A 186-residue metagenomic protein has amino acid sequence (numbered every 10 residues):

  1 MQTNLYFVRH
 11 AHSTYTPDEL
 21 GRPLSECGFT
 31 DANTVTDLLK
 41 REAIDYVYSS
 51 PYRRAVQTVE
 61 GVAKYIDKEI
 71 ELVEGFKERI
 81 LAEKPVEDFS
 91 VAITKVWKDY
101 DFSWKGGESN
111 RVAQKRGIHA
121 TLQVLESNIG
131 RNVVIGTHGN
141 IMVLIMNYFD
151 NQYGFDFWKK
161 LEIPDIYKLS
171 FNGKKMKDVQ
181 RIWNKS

Functional and structural regions predicted by a protein language model:
Q2, L38-E42, K68-L72, E78-S90 (+2 more regions): Acidic, low-complexity terminal tails and accessory targeting/binding regions of phosphate-metabolizing enzymes
Q2-L72, R111: Active-site-proximal alpha-helix that buttresses catalytic centers in soluble enzyme cores
L5, R131-N140: Generic beta-sheet signal
S13, I141-M142: Short active-site segment of divalent metal-dependent hydrolases/proteases that encodes the spacing between
P23, K64-I118, K159: Phosphate-handling substructures
N33-K40, I118-E126: Generic structural signal for well-ordered alpha-helical scaffold segments
S49-S50, K115, G136-T137: Short beta-strand scaffold positions
G61, L144-Y148: Active-site signature of alpha/beta-hydrolase-fold catalytic machinery across serine- and Asp/Cys-nucleophile hydrolases
